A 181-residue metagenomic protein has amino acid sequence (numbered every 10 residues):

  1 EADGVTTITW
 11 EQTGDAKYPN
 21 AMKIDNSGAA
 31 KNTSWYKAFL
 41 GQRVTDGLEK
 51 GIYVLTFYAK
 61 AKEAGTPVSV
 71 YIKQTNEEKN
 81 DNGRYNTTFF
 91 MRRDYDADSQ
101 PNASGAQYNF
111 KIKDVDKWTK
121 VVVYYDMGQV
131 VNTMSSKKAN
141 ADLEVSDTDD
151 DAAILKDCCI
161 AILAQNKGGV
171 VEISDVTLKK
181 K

Functional and structural regions predicted by a protein language model:
E1-V5: Extracellular carbohydrate-recognition regions
T6-S34: Short carbohydrate-recognition loop motifs
M22, N26-G28, L40-I72, V122-M127 (+1 more regions): Extra-cytoplasmic beta-strand recognition segments
N32-L55, K111-V115, D150-I154: Extracellular/lumenal carbohydrate-interaction signature centered on repeated Trp-anchored short motifs
T33-L40, E63-E77, G83-N86, S135-S136: Beta-strand acidic-aromatic groove motif in beta-rich domains, primarily in extracellular
W35-K37, D81-N109: Short beta-strand and strand-turn-strand segments in soluble, beta-rich domains
K120-V176: Extracellular beta-strand ligand-recognition surfaces/modules
